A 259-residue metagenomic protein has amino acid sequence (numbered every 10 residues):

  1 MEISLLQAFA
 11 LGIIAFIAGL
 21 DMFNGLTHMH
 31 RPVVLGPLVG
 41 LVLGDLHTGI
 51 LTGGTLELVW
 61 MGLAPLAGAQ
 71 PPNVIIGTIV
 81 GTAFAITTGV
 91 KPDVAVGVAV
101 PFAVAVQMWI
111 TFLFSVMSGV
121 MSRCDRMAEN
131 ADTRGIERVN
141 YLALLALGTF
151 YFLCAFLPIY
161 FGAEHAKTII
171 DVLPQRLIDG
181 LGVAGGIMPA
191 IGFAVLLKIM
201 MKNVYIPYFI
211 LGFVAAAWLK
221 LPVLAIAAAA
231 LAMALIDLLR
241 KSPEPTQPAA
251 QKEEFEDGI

Functional and structural regions predicted by a protein language model:
M1, M117-E137, R240-I259: Intrinsically disordered, low-complexity non-transmembrane regions of multi-pass membrane transporters
M1-P71, I76: Hydrophobic transmembrane alpha-helices
L6-F9, D171-I259: C-terminal transmembrane helix-loop-helix hairpin of multi-pass membrane proteins
L35-L43, I79-T88, G212-L221: Small-residue-rich segments of transmembrane alpha-helices in multi-pass membrane proteins, especially helix faces
G36-V39, E57-A64, F102-I110, A215-W218 (+1 more regions): Alpha-helical transmembrane segments and their membrane-interface exit regions
V42-G49, T88-D93, K202-V204, A217-L224: Transmembrane helix interruption/hinge and helix-loop junction motifs
G54-R123: Hydrophobic, small-residue-rich transmembrane alpha-helices and their short perimembrane loops in multi-pass membrane
V94-P189, F193: Helix-loop-helix junctions within the multi-pass membrane cores of secondary transporters/permeases
